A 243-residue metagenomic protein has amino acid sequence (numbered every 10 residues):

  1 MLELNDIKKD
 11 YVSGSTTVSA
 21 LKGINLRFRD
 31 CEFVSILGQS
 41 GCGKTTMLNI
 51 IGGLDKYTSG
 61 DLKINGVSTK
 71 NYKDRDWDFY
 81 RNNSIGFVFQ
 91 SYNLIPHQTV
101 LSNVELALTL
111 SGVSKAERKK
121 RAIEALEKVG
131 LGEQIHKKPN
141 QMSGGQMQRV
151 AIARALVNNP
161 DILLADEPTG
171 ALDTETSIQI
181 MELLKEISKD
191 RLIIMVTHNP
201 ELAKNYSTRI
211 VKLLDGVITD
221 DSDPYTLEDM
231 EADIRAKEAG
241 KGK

Functional and structural regions predicted by a protein language model:
L2-S207: ABC family nucleotide-binding domain
S59, L214-D215: Residue-level recognition of short loop/turn positions
K73, L214, S222: Residues at the C-termini of beta-strands that transition into short coil/loop
R209-K212: Conserved short hydrophobic beta-strand within the ABC ATPase nucleotide-binding domain
V217-K243: Conserved beta-strand-loop-alpha-helix hinge in the C-terminal portion of ABC ATPase nucleotide-binding domains
